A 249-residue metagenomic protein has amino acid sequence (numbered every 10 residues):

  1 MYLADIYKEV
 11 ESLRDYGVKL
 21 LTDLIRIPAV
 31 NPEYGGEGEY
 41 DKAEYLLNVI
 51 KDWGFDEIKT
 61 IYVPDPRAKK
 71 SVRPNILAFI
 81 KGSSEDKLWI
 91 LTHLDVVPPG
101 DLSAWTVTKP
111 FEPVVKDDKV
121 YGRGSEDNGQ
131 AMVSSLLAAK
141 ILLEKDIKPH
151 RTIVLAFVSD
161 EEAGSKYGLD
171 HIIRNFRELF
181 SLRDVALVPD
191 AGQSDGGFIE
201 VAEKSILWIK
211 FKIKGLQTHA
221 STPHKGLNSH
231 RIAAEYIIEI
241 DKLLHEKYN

Functional and structural regions predicted by a protein language model:
Y2-V120, E144-P149: Acidic/His- and Gly-rich active-site-bordering loop/insert found across diverse amide/peptide-bond hydrolases
T22, L47, V133-K140, D170-I173 (+1 more regions): Predominant activation on well-ordered alpha-helical scaffold segments within soluble catalytic domains
R73, T108, H150, L182 (+1 more regions): Short, solvent-exposed loop/turn segments at the edges of secondary structure
V114, I209-Q217: The feature captures the short pre-catalytic strand/loop hairpin that immediately precedes and shapes the active-site
D118-V133, H219: Glycine/serine-rich anion-binding loops at beta->alpha junctions that coordinate negatively charged ligand groups
E126-A202: Acidic/histidine-rich catalytic neighborhood of metal-dependent amide-processing enzymes
A220-N249: Acidic-enriched catalytic cores of C-N bond-cleaving enzymes acting on peptides and small amides
